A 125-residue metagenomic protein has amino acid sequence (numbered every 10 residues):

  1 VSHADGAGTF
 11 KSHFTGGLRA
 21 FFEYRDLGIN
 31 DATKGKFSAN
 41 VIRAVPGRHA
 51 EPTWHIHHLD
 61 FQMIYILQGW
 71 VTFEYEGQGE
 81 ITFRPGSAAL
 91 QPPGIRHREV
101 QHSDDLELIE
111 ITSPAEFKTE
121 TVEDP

Functional and structural regions predicted by a protein language model:
V1-P46, E120-P125: A short, N-terminal "cap"/entry segment at the start of jelly-roll beta-barrel domains of the cupin/DSBH fold
R19, A32-F37, G47-M63, G77 (+1 more regions): A short beta-loop-beta micro-motif enriched in histidine and acidic residues
F37-N40, L90-Q91, S103-T121: A short hydrophobic beta-strand segment most commonly corresponding to one strand of the jelly-roll/cupin
V41-P46, I56-F73, I111-P114: Short, conserved beta-strand element in jelly-roll/cupin
A50, G69-E74, A88-A89: Short beta-strand segments in beta-sandwich/barrel cores
G77-G94: Short acidic-glycine-tyrosine-enriched beta hairpin
G94-I95, V100: Short, surface-exposed secondary-structure boundary micro-motifs
